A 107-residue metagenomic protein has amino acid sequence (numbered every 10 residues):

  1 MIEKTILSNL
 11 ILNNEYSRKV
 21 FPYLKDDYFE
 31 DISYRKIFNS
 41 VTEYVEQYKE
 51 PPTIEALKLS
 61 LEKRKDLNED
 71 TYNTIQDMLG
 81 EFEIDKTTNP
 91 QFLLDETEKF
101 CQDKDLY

Functional and structural regions predicted by a protein language model:
M1-F100: Noncatalytic partner-interaction/assembly domains of nucleic-acid and motor enzyme complexes, especially the accessory
